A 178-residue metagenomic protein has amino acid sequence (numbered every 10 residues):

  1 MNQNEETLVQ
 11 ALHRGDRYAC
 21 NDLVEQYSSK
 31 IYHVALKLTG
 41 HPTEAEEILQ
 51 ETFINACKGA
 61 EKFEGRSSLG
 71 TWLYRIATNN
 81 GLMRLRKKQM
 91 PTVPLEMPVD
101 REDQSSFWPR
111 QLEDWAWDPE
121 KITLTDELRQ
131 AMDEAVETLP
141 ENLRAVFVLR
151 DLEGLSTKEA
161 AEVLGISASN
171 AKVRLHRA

Functional and structural regions predicted by a protein language model:
Q3, T43, D133-N170: Helix-turn-helix DNA-binding module
H13-D22, Y32-E51, A168: Short, charged helix-capping/linker segments at alpha-helix termini
V24-P42, G59, V136, N142: Amphipathic, Lys/Arg- and hydrophobic-enriched alpha-helical face
Y27, R174-R177: Residues within the DNA-recognition helix of helix-turn-helix
H33, E47-I54, S67-N79: Structural recognition of an alpha-helix C-terminal capping motif at a helix-to-coil junction
L49, L85, L175: DNA major-groove recognition helix of helix-turn-helix
E61-G65, T78-E96: Arg/Lys-rich amphipathic alpha helix in sigma70-family domain 2
R101-E134: Acidic, proline/glycine-rich intrinsically disordered inter-domain spacer in sigma factors
